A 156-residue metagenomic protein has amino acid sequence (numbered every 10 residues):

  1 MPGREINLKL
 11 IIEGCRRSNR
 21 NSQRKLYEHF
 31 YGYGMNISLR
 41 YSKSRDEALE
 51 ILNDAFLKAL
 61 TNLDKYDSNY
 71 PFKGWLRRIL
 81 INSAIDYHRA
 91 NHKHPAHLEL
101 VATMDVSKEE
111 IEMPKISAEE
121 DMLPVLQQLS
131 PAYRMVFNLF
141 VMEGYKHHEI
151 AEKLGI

Functional and structural regions predicted by a protein language model:
P2, I12-N36: A short, charge-rich alpha-helical start-of-domain segment used by transcription regulators
R4-E5, D86, K93-E119: Internal acidic/polar
R16-R17, R40-K43, N53-P71, A90-H92: Sigma70-family region 2
Y27-R45, N62, L126: Amphipathic, Lys/Arg- and hydrophobic-enriched alpha-helical face
N36, E50-L57, Y70-N82: Structural recognition of an alpha-helix C-terminal capping motif at a helix-to-coil junction
D46, H148: Residues within helix-turn-helix
D64-S68, R78-L98: Arg/Lys-rich amphipathic alpha helix in sigma70-family domain 2
V136-F137: A short pre-motif secondary-structure segment
